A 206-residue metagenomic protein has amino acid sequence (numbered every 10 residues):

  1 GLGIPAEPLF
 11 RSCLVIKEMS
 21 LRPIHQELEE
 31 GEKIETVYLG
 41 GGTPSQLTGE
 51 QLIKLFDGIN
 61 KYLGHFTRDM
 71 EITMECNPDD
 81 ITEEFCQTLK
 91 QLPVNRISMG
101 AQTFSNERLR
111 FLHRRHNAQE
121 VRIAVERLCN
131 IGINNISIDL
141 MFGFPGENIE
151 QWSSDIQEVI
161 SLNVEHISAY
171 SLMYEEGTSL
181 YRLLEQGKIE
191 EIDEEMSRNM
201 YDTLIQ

Functional and structural regions predicted by a protein language model:
G1-I4: Short, exposed "boundary/linker" segments that immediately precede the start of a downstream structural module
A6-L28, K33-I205: Conserved non-cysteine loop/helix-boundary elements of the Radical SAM core domain that shape
